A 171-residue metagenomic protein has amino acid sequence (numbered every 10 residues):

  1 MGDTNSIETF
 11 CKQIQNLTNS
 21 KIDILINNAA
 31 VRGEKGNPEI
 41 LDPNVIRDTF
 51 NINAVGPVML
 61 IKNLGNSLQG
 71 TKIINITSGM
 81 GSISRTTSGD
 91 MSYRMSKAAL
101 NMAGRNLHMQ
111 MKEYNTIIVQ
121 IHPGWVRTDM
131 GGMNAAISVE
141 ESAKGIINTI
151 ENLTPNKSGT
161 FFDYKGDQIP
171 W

Functional and structural regions predicted by a protein language model:
M1-N5: Rossmann-fold cofactor-recognition segment
C11, I61, G104, A143-I146: Short-chain dehydrogenase/reductase
I22-I26: Conserved hydrophobic beta-strands of the Rossmann-like cofactor-binding core in SDR/related NAD(P)H-dependent
A30-V31, K35-F50, G65, Q69-E113: Catalytic loop of short-chain dehydrogenase/reductase
I74, Y114-V119, T160: Rossmann-like NAD(H)/NADP(H) cofactor-binding core
S82, P123-D129: Short, flexible catalytic-loop segment of classical short-chain dehydrogenase/reductase
Q120-I121, G132-W171: C-terminal helical subdomain
